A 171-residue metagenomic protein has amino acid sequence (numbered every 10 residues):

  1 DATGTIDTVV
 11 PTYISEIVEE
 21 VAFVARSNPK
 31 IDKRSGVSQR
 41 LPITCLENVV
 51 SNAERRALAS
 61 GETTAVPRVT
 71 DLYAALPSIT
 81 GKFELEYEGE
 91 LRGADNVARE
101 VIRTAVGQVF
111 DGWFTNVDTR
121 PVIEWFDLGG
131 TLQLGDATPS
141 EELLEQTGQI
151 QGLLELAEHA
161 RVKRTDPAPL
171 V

Functional and structural regions predicted by a protein language model:
A2-A57, E62-V66: Conserved AAA+ ATPase small/helical "lid" subdomain
R34, E54-V171: C-terminal engagement/docking regions of AAA+ P-loop ATPases
